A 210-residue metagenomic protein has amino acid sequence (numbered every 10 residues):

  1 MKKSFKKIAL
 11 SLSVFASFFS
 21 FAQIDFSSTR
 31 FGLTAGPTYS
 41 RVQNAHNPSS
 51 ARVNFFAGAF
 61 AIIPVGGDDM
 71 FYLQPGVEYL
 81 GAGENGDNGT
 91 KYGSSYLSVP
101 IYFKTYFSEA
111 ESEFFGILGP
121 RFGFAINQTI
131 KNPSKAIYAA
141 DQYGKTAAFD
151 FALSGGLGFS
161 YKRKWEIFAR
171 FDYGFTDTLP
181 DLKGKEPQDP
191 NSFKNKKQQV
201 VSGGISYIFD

Functional and structural regions predicted by a protein language model:
F26-G32, T38-R41, P48-G93: Glycine- and aromatic-enriched membrane insertion/assembly motifs of diderm outer-membrane and organelle channel
S27-F31, S49-F55, G93-V99, A147-L153 (+1 more regions): Residues that define the transmembrane beta-barrel architecture of outer-membrane proteins
L33-A35, A57, L73-V77, I101 (+4 more regions): Membrane-embedded beta-strand positions of outer-membrane beta-barrel proteins
P37-R41, I63, Y79-G83, T105 (+3 more regions): Transmembrane beta-strands of outer-membrane beta-barrel pores
Q43-S49, N85-T90, Q128-A136, L179-E186: Outer-membrane beta-barrel translocator domains and adjoining extracellular loop/strand segments of Gram-negative
F60-P64, Y102-Y106, G156-S160, S206-I208: Transmembrane beta-barrel domains of outer membrane proteins
D68-F71, E111, R163-I167: Repeated loop/turn-to-beta-strand initiation elements of outer-membrane beta-barrel proteins
N195-D210: Outer-membrane beta-barrel "beta-signal"
